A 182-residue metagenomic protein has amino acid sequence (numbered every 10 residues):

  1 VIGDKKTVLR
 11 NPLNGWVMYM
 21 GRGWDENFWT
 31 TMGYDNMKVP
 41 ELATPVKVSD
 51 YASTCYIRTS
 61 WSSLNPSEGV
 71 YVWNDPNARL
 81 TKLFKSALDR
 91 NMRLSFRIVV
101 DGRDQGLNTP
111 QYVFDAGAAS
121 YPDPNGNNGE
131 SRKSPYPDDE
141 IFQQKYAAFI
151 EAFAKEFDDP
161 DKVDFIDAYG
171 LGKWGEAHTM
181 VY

Functional and structural regions predicted by a protein language model:
V1-I141: N-terminal substrate-binding region of glycoside hydrolase catalytic domains
S120-Y182: Active-site groove signature of glycoside hydrolases
